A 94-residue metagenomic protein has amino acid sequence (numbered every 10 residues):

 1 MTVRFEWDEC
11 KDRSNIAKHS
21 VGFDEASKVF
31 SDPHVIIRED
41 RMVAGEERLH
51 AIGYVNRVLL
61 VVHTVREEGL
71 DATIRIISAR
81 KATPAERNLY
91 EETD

Functional and structural regions predicted by a protein language model:
M1-D94: Ribonuclease/tRNase effector modules and their secretory precursors
